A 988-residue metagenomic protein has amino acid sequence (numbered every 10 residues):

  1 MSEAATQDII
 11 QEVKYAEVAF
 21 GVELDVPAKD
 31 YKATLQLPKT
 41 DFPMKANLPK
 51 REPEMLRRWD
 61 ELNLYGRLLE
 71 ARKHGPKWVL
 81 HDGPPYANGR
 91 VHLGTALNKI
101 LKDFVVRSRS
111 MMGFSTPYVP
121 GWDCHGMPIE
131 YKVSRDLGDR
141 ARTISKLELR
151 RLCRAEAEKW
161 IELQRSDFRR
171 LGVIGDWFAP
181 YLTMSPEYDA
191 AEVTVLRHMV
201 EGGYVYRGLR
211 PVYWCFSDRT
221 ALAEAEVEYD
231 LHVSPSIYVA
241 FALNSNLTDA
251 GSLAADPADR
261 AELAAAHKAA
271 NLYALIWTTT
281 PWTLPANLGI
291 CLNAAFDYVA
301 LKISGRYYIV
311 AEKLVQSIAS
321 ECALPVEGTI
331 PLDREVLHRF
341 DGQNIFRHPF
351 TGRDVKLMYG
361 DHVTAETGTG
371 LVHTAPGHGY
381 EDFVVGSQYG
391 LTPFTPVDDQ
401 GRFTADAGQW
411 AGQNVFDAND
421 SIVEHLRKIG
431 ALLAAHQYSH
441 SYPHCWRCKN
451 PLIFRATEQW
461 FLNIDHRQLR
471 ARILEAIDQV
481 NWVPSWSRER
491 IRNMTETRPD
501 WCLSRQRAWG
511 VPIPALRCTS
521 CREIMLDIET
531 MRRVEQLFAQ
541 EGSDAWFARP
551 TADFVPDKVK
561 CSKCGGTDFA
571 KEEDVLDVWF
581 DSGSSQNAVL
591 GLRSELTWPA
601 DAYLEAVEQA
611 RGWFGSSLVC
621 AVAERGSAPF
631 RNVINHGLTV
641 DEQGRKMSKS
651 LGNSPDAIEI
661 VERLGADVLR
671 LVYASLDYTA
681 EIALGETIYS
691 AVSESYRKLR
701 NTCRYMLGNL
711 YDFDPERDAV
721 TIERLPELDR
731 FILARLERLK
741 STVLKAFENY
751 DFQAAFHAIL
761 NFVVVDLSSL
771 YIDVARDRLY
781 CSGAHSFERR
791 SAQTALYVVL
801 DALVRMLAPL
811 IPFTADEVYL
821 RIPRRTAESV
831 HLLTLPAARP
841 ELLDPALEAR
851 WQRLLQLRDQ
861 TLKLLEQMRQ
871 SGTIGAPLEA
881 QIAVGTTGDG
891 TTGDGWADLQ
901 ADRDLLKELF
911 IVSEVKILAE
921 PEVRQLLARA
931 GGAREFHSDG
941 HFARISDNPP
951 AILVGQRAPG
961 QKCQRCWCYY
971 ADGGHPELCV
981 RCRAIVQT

Functional and structural regions predicted by a protein language model:
S2-L48, E54, R58-L62, S134-P285 (+13 more regions): Residue patterns forming the tRNA-binding/recognition surfaces of aminoacyl-tRNA synthetases and related DALR
E70-K132, I276-L284, C291, M358-V385 (+4 more regions): N-terminal catalytic cores of NTP/NDP-binding nucleotidyl/phosphoryl-transfer enzymes
R72, P76-D82, L93-L97, L101 (+19 more regions): Secondary-structure capping and boundary motifs in well-ordered enzyme cores
D123, V212, F216, L222-D230 (+9 more regions): Acidic, turn-prone loop/beta-hairpin segments
C215, C445, C518, C561-C564 (+2 more regions): Short cysteine-rich clusters marking metal-coordination/redox-active sites
R219, Q506, R522, G565-G566 (+2 more regions): Cys/His-coordinated zinc-binding microdomains
A223, I453, L526, D568-A570 (+2 more regions): Short functional micro-motifs and their immediate structural scaffolds
P285, F296-L371, H378-V384: Protease-associated
